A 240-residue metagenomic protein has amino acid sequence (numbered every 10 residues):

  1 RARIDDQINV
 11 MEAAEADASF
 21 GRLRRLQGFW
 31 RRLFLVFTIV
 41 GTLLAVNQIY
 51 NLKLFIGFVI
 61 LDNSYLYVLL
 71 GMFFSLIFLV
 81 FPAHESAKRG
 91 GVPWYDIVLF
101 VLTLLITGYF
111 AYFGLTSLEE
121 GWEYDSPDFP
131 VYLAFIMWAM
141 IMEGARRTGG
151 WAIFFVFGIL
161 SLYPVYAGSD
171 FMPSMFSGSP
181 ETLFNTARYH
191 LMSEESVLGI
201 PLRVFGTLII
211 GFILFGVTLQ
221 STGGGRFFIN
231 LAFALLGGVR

Functional and structural regions predicted by a protein language model:
R1-D125, V131-F135: Conserved, well-structured core domains of diverse proteins
R24, K88-V92, E123-P127, A139 (+4 more regions): Membrane-helix interfacial "entry" motifs
F37-G41, N63-F78, Y95-L104, V131-M140 (+2 more regions): Hydrophobic mid-bilayer segments of alpha-helices in multi-pass membrane transport proteins, especially secondary
A45-I49, F110-G114, G144, T148 (+2 more regions): Hydrophobic membrane-targeting alpha-helices
N51-L54, F113-T116, E120, R146-R147 (+3 more regions): Juxtamembrane transmembrane-helix termini
S86-G91, M142-F154: Membrane-helix interface "capping/anchor" motifs
L118, W138, Y166-R240: Membrane-embedded alpha-helical segments and adjacent helix-loop junctions characteristic of multi-pass solute
